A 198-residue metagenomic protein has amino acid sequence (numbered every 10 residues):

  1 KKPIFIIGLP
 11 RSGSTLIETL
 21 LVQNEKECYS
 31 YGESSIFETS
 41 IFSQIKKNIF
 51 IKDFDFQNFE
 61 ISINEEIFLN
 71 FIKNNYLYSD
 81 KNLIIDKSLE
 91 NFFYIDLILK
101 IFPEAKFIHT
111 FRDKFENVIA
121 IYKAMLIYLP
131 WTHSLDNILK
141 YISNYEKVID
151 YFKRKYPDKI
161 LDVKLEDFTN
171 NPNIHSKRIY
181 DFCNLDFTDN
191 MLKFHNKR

Functional and structural regions predicted by a protein language model:
K2-F102, K106, T110-F111: Phosphate-binding active sites in nucleotide-utilizing proteins
K2-P3, D80-K81, S134-L135, I160-D162: A short, structure-level motif marking secondary-structure boundaries and short turns
L9, K52-E60, D80, L89 (+3 more regions): Short, contiguous acidic/charged loop-to-helix segments that flank catalytic cores in large enzymes
I67, N144-K147, I174-R178: Alpha-helical elements of Rossmann-like donor-binding domains used by nucleotide-donor carbohydrate transfer enzymes
L69-K73, E146-K153: Generic structural signal for well-ordered alpha-helical scaffold segments
L89-F92, R112-F115, E146, N173: Alpha-helix N-cap/helix-start capping motif
I98, L135-D136, K147: Anion-recognition interface
I108, F115-T132, F152-R198: The conserved 3'-phosphoadenosine-5'-phosphosulfate
